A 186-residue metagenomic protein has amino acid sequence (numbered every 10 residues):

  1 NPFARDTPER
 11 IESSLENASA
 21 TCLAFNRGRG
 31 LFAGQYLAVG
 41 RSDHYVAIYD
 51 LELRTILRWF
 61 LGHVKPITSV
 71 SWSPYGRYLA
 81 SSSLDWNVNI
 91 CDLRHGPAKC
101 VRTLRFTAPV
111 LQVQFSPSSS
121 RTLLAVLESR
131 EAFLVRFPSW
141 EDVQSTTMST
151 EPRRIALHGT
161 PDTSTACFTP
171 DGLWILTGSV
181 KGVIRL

Functional and structural regions predicted by a protein language model:
N1-Q35, V39-A47: Intrinsically disordered, low-complexity acidic/Ser/Thr/Pro-rich linker and tail segments in large eukaryotic scaffolds
P2-E16, T55-G62, P97-P109, S139-S164: Inter-blade linker and blade-boundary elements of WD-repeat/beta-propeller domains
N17-G28, K65-S71, A108-F115, T160-C167: Canonical WD40 repeat/beta-propeller blade segments in eukaryotic WD-repeat proteins
G30-A38, R58, R77-A80, C100 (+3 more regions): Structural hallmark of WD40 beta-propellers
L31, Y36, Y45-D50, T55-S69 (+4 more regions): Tandem repeat protein-protein interaction scaffolds, dominated by ankyrin-repeat arrays but also generalizing to other
G40-D43, S82-D85, V126-S129, G178-K181: Conserved strand-to-loop turn within each blade of WD40 beta-propeller repeats
V46-Y49, V88-L93, A132-P138, I184-L186: WD40-repeat beta-propellers
S149, I155-L157, P161-L186: Hydrophobic, structured segments
